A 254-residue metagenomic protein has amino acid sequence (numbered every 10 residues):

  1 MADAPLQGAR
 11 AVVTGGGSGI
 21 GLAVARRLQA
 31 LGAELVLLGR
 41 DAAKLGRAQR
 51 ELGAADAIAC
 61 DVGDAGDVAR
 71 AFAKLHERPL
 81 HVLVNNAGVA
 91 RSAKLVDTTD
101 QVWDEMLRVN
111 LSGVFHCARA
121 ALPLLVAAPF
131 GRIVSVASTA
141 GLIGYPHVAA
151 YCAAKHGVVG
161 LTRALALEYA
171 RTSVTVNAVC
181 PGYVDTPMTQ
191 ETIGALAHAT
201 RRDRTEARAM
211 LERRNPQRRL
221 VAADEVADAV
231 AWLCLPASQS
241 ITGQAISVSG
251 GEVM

Functional and structural regions predicted by a protein language model:
G17-S18: Conserved glycine-rich cofactor-binding loop
K94-L95, V102-L107, L211: Substrate-binding pocket helix/loop in short-chain dehydrogenase/reductase
F115, Q217-V248, V253: C-terminal substrate-recognition "lid" of short-chain dehydrogenase/reductases
A118, A154, T162: Active-site helix of classical SDR
P123, L167-E168, Q239: Alpha-helical segment proximal to the catalytic Tyr-Lys
S138: Residue(s) in the substrate-gating loop at a strand-loop-helix junction that position the organic substrate next
A170, T175, I241-G243: Short, small/polar-rich loop/turn modules that mediate ligand/substrate recognition or access, typified
